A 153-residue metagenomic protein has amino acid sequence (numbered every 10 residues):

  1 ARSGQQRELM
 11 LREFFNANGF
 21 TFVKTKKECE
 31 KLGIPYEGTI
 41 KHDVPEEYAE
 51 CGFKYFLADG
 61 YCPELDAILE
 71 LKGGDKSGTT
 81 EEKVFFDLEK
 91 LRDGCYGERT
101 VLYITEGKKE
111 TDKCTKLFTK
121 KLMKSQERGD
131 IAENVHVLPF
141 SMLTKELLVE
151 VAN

Functional and structural regions predicted by a protein language model:
A1-E37: Interdomain/boundary linker segments immediately adjacent to catalytic/signaling cores
R2, Y103-N153: Domain-level recognition of nuclease-like catalytic cores that cleave nucleotide substrates
Q6-M10, Y55, T79-E82, F86: Short, well-structured alpha-helical interface segments that form or flank functional binding sites
A17, C51, Y55-E64, V135-E146: Extended, compositionally biased low-complexity polar/Lys-Gly-rich tracts and adjacent boundary/linker regions are
N18, G94-R99, G129-A132: A structural motif corresponding to the C-terminal end of an alpha-helix and its immediate exit/capping segment
F22-E64, T80: Active-site metal-binding core of divalent-cation-utilizing nuclease and nuclease-like domains
G60-D75: Conserved catalytic cores of phosphodiester-cleaving nucleases, focusing on short active-site segments
G73-K124: Catalytic cores of nucleic-acid endonucleases
